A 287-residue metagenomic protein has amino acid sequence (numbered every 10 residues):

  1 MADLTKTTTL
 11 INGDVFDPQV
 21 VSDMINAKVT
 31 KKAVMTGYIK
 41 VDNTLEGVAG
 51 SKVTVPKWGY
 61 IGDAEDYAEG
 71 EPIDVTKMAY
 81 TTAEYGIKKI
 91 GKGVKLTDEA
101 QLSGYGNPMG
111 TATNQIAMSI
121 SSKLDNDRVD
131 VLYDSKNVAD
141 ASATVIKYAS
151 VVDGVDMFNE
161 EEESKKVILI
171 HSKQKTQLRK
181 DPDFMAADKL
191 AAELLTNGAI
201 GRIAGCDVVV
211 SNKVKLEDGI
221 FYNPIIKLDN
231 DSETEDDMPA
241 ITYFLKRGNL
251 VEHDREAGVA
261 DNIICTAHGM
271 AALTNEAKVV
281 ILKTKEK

Functional and structural regions predicted by a protein language model:
A2-I39, E46-A49, V55-P56, M78-I87 (+1 more regions): Sequence/fold signature of self-assembling virion shell proteins
E46-T76: An N-terminal, globular interaction/scaffold subdomain
D63-D66, G104-Y105, Q177-K180, A187 (+1 more regions): Short helix/loop capping segments that flank catalytic or ligand/cofactor-binding pockets
M78-L102: Short acidic, glycine/tyrosine-flanked loop/strand segments centered on an H-E-D-like triad
T97-E163, I281-K287: Alpha-helical scaffold segments that mediate packing/assembly in large oligomeric complexes
D98, I170-S172, A267: Short, structured patches in soluble enzyme cores that scaffold and shape functional sites
V131-I200, C206: Extended, solvent-exposed, turn-rich assembly/linker loops in the middle of proteins
